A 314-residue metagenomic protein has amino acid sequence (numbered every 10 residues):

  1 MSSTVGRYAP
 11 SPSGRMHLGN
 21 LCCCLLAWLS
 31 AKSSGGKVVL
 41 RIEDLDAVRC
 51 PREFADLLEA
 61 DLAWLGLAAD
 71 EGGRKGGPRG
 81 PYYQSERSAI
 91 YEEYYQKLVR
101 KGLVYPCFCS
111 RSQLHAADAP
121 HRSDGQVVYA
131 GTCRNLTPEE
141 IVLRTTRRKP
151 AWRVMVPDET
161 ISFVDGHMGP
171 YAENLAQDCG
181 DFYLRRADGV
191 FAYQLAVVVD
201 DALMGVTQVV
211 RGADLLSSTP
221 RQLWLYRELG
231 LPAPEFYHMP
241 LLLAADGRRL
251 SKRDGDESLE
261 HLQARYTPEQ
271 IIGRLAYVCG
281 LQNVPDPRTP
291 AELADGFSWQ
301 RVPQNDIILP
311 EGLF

Functional and structural regions predicted by a protein language model:
M1-R122, A213-D214, S218-L231, R288: N-terminal Rossmann-like or analogous alpha/beta NTP/dinucleotide-binding catalytic cores that position adenine
M1-R15, S33, V38, L65 (+4 more regions): Non-catalytic terminal extensions that flank enzyme cores
H17, P81-A89, T146-R148, Q194-V199 (+4 more regions): Noncatalytic linker/hinge segments flanking ATPase motor cores
D46-D56, A244-D246, D295-P303: Short, mixed-charge aromatic SLiMs
A55, S88, R111-L114, Q126 (+4 more regions): Alpha-helix initiation and N-capping motif
A60, E93, A116, G131 (+5 more regions): Charged/polar, solvent-exposed surface patches and flexible loops
Y82-K97, H121-V128, R148-D158, V278-L293: Short secondary-structure transition/capping segments
S112-S251, S258-L262, E311-F314: Active-site cores that bind ATP or allylic diphosphates and position pyrophosphate for catalysis
